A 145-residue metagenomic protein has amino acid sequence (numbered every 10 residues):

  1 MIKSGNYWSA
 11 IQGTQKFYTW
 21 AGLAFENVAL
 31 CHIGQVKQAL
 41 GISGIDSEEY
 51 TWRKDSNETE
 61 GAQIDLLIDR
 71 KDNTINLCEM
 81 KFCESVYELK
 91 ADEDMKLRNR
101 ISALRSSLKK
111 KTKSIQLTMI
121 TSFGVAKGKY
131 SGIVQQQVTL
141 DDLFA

Functional and structural regions predicted by a protein language model:
M1-A145: A cross-kingdom feature that marks ATP-driven nucleic-acid transaction machinery
